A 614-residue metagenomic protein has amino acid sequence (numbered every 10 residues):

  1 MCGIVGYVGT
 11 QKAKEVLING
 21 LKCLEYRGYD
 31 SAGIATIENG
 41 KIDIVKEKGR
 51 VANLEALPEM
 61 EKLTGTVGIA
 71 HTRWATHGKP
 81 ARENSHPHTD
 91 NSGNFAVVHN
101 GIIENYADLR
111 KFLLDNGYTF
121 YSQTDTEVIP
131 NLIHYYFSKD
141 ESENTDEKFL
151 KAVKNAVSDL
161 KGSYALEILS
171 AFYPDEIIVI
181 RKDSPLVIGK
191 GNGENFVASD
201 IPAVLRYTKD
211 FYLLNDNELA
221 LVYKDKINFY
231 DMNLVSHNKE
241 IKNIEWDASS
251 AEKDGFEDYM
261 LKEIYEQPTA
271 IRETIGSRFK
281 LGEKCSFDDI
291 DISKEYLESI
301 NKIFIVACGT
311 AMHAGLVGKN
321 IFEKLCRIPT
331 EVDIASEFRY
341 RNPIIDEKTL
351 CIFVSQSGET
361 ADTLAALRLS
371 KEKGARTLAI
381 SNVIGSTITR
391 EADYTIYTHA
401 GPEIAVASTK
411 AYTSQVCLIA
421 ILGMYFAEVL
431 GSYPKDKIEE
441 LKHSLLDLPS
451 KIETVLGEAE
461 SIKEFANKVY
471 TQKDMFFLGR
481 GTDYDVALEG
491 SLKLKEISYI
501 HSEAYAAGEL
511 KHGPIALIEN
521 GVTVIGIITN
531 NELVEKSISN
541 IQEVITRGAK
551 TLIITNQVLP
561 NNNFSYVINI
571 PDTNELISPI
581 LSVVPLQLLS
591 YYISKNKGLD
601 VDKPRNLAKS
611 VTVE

Functional and structural regions predicted by a protein language model:
M1-K253, E257, T269-N301, Y340 (+4 more regions): Conserved short alpha-helical segments that host acidic/polar catalytic motifs at enzyme active sites
T66, A70-E83, G282-K294, K319-V354 (+1 more regions): Glycine-rich oxoanion-binding loops at beta->alpha junctions
P87-T89, L169, I178-V179, F211-Y212 (+13 more regions): Replace "in large, NTP-powered and nucleic-acid-processing enzymes" with "in large, NTP-powered factors and other
F112, N116, L132, Y136 (+19 more regions): Generic, well-ordered alpha-helical scaffold segments in large soluble proteins
Q267-I271, I275-F304, Y394-T523, K595-E614: Active-site phosphate/pyrophosphate-binding segments
E298-E440, S444-D447, R480, I527-P571 (+2 more regions): Glycine-rich phosphate-binding loops that contact phosphosugars or nucleotide phosphates
N563, T573-E614: Generic C-terminus detector
